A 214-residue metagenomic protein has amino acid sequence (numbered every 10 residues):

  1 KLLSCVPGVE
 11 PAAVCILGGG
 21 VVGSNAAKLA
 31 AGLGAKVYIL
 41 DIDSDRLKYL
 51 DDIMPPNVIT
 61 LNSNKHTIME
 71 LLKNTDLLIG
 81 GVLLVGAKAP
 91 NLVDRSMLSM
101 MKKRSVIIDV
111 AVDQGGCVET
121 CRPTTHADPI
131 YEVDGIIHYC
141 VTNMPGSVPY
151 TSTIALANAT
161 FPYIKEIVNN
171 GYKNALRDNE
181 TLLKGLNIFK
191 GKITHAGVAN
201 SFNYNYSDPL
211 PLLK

Functional and structural regions predicted by a protein language model:
K1-G80: Glycine-rich phosphate/diphosphate-binding loop of Rossmann-like nucleotide-binding domains
K1-L2, P11, V112, C117-K214: Adenosine-phosphate binding glycine-rich loop
A13, V22, A26, I42 (+9 more regions): General structural feature for long, well-ordered alpha-helical segments within catalytic domains of soluble enzymes
V21-A26, L83, V118-E119, T194: Short, flexible micro-motifs
D43, V85, M144: Residue-level "edge-of-site" marker
M54-D134: Rossmann-like adenosine-cofactor binding region
